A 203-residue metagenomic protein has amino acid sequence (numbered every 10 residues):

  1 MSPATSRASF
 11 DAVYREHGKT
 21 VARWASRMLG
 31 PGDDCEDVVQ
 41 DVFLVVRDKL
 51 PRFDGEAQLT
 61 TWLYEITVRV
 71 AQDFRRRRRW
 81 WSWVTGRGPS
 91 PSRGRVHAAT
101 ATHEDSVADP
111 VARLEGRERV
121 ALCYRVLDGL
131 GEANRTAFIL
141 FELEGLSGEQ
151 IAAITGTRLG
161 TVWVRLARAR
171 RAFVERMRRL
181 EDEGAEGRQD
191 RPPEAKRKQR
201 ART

Functional and structural regions predicted by a protein language model:
M1-R23, D33-V39, R47: A short, charge-rich alpha-helical start-of-domain segment used by transcription regulators
S2-A4, G30-P31, D41-Q58, R77-R79: Sigma70-family region 2
A8, A12, S92-R125: Acidic, proline/glycine-rich intrinsically disordered inter-domain spacer in sigma factors
R15, S26, F141-L143: Short amphipathic helical patch at the helix-1/turn junction of helix-turn-helix
D37-L44, A57-R69: Structural recognition of an alpha-helix C-terminal capping motif at a helix-to-coil junction
R52-D54, V68-E104, G116, E175-E181: Arg/Lys-rich amphipathic alpha helix in sigma70-family domain 2
G55, R76-R79, L130, R135 (+1 more regions): Short, Lys/Arg-enriched C-terminal cap helix and immediately downstream tail that follows
R125-T136, L140-T161, E175: Helix-turn-helix DNA-binding module
